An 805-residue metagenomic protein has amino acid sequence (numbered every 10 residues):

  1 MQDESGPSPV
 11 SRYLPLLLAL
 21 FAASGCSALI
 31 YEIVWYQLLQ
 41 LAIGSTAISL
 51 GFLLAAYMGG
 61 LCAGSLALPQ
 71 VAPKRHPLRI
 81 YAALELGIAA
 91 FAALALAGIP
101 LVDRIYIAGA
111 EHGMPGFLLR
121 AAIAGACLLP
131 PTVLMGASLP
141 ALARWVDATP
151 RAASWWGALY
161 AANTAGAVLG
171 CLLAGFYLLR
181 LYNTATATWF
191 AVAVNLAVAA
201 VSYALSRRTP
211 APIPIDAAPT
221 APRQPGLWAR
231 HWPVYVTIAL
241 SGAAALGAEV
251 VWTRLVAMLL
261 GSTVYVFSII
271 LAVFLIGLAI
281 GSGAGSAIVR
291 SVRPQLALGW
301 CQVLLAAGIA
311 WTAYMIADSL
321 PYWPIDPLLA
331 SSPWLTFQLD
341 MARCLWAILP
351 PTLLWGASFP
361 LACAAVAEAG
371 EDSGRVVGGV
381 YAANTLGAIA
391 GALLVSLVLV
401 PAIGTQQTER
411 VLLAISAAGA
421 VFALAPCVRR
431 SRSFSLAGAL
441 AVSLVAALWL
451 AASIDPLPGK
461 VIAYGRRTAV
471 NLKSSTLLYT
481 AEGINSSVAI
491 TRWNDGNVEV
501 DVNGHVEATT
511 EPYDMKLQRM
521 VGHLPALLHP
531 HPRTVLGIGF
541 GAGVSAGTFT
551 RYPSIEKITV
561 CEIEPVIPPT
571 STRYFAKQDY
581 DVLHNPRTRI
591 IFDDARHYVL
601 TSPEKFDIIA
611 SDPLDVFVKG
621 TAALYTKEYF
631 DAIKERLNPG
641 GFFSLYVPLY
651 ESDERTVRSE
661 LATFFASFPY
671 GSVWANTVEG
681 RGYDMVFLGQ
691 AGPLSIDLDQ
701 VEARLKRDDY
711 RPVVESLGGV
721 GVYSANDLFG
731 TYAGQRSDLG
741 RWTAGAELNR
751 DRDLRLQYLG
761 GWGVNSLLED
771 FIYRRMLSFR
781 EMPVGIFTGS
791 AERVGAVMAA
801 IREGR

Functional and structural regions predicted by a protein language model:
M1-L694, L698-R707, Y758-M798: Alpha-helical transmembrane segments of multi-pass membrane proteins
S8, D216-P219, Y723, T731 (+2 more regions): N-terminal cationic amphipathic segment used for targeting or macromolecule association
Q224-P225, A703-L728: Short, cationic low-complexity segments
T405-Q406, N726-G730: Extended low-complexity acidic/polar segments
G740-G760, Y773-L777: Contiguous hydrophobic, core-forming segments of folded domains
G804-R805: Amphipathic alpha-helical repeat scaffolds of TPR domains
